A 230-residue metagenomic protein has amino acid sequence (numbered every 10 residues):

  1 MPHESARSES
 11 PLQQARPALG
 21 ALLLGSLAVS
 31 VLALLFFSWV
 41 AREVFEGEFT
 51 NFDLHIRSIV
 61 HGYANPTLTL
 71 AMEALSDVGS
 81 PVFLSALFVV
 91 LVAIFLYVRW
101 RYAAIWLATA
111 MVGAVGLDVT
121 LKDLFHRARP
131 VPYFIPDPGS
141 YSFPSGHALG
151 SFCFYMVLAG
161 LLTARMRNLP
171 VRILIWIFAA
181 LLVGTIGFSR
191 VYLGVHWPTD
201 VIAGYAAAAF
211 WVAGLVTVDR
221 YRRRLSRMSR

Functional and structural regions predicted by a protein language model:
M1-F83, L124-I135: N-terminal transmembrane-helix/juxtamembrane module of multi-pass inner/ER membrane proteins
R7-S10, F134-R230: Membrane-embedded catalytic cores of phosphoryl/pyrophosphoryl-handling enzymes
L19-L23, L27, A103, L107 (+2 more regions): Residue-level signature of transmembrane alpha-helical entry/exit and packing/kink sites in multi-pass membrane
S26-S30, L34, A110, L181 (+1 more regions): Hydrophobic alpha-helical membrane-embedded or membrane-associated segments
F37, A41, L68, L117 (+4 more regions): Alpha-helical membrane-inserting segments
F45-E46, S80, V98-R99, F125-H126 (+2 more regions): Short helix-capping/hinge motifs at transmembrane helix termini and TM-loop junctions
T50-L54, A86-F88, V92-L169, I173-I177: Membrane-interface loops
